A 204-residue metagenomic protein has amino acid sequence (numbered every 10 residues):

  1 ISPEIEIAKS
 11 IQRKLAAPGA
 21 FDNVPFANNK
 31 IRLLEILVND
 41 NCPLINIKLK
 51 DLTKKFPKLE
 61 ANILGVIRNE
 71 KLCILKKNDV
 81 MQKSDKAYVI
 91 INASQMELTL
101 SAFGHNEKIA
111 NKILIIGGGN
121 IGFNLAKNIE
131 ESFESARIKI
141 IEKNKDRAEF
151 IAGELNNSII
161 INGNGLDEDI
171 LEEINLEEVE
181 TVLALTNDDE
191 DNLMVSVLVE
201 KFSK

Functional and structural regions predicted by a protein language model:
I1-K204: Cytosolic regulatory regions of ion transport systems
